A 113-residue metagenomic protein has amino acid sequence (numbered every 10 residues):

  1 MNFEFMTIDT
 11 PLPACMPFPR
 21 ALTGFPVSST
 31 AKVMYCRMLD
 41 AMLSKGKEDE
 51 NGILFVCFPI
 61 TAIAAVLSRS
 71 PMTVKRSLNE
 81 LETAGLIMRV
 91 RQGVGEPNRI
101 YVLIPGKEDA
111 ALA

Functional and structural regions predicted by a protein language model:
M1-T61: Short recognition helix of helix-turn-helix/winged-helix DNA-binding domains
M42-I104: Winged helix-turn-helix DNA-binding recognition segment
G106-A113: Short, amphipathic alpha-helical interaction segments positioned at domain boundaries
